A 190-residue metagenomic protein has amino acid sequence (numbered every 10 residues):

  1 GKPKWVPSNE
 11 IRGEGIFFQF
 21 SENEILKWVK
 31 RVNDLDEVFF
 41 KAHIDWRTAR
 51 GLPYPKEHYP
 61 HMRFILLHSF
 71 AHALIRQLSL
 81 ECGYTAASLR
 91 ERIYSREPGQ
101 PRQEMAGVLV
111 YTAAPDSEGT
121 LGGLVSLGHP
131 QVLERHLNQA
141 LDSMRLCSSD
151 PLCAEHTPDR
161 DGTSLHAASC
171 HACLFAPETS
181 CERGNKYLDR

Functional and structural regions predicted by a protein language model:
G1-R190: Extended, well-ordered protein cores
